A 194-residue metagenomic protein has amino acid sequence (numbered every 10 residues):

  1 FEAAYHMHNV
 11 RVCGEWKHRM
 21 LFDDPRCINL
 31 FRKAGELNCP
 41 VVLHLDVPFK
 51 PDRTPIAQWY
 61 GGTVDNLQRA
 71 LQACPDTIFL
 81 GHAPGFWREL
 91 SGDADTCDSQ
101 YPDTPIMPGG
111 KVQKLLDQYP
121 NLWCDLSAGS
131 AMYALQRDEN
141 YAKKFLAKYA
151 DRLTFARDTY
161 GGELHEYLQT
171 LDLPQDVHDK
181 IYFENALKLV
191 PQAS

Functional and structural regions predicted by a protein language model:
F1-A4: Short, acidic/polar
H8: Active-site charged/polar residues at nucleotide-handling catalytic sites that mediate phosphoryl, nucleotidyl
R11-V12, M20, D24-T154: Catalytic pocket-lining loop regions of alpha/beta-barrel enzymes, especially the amidohydrolase/enolase/GH5 lineages
W16, Y101, A131, Y167 (+1 more regions): Generic anion/oxyanion-binding catalytic loop in active/binding sites
W16-L21, Y160-G162: Short beta->alpha connector loops
G35, K148-T154, Y160-S194: Mid-to-C-terminal alpha-helical segments outside catalytic/metal-binding sites
